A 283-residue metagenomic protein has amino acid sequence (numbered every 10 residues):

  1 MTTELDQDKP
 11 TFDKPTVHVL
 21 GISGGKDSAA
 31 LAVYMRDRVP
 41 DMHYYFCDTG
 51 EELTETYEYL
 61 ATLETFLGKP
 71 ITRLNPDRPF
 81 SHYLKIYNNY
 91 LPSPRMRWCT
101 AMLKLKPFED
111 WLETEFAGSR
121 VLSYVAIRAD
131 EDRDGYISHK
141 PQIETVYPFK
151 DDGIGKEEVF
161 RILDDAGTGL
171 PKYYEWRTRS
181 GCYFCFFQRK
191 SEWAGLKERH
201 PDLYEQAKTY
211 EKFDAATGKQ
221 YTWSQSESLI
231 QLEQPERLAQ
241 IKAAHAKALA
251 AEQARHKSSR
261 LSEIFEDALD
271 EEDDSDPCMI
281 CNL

Functional and structural regions predicted by a protein language model:
T2-L283: Nucleotide-activated chemistry modules centered on ATP-dependent adenylation/adenylyltransferase
